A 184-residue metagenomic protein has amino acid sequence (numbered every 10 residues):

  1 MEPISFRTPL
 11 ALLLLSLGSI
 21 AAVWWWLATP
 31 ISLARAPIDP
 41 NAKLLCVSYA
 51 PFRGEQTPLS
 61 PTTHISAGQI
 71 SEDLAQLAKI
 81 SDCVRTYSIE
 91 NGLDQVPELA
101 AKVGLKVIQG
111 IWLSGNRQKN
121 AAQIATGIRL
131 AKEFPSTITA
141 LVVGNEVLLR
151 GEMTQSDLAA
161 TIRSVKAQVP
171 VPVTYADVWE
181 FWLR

Functional and structural regions predicted by a protein language model:
M1-L17: N-terminal Sec-pathway targeting helices
S19-A34: Membrane-interface motif at the C-terminal end of an N-terminal transmembrane signal
L44-C46, C83-R85, K106-I108, I138-V142 (+1 more regions): Structural preference for beta-strand elements that scaffold enzyme active sites
S48-I124: N-terminal carbohydrate-binding/catalytic regions of secreted carbohydrate-active enzymes
A50-F52, I89, W112-S114, V143-L148 (+1 more regions): Active-site beta-loop-alpha junctions enriched in small/polar residues
I89-L99, G151-I162: Active-site-adjacent beta->alpha loops and helix N-cap segments on the catalytic face of soluble alpha/beta enzymes
R129-S156, W182: Active-site groove signature of glycoside hydrolases
M153-R184: Noncatalytic carbohydrate-binding groove/subsite architecture in carbohydrate-active enzymes
